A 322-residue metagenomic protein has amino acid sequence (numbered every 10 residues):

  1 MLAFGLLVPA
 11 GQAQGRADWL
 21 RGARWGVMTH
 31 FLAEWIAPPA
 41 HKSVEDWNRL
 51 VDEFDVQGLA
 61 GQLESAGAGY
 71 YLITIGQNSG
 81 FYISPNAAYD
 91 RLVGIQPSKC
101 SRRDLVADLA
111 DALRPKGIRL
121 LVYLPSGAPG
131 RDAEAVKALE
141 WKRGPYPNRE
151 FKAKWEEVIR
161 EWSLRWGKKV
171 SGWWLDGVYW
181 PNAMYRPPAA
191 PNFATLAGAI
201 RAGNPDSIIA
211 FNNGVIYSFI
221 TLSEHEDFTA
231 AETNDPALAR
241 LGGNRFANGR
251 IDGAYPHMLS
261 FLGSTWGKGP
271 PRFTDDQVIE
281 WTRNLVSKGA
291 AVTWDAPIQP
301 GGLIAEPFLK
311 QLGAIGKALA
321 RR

Functional and structural regions predicted by a protein language model:
M1-L6: Bacterial N-terminal signal peptides
V8-A10: N-terminal signal peptide c-region/cleavage motif recognized by signal peptidases
A13-R322: Mature catalytic domains of secreted/periplasmic carbohydrate-active enzymes
